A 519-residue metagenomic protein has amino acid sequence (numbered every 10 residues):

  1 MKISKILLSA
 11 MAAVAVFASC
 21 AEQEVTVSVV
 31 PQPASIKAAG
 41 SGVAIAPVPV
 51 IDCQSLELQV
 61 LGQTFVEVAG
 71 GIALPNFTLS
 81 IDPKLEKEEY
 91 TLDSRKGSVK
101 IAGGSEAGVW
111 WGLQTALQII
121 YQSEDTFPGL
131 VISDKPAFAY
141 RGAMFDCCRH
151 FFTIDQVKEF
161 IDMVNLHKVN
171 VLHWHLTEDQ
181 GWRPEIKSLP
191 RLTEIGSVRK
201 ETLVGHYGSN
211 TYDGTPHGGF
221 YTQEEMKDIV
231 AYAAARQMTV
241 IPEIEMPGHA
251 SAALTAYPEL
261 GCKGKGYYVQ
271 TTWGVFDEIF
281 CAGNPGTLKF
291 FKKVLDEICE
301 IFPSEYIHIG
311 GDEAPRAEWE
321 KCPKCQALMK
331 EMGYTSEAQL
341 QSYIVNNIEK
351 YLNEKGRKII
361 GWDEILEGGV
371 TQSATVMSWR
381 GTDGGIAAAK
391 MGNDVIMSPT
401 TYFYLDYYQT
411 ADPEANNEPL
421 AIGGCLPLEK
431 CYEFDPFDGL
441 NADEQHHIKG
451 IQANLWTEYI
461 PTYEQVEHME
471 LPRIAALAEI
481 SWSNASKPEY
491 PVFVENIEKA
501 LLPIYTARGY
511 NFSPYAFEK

Functional and structural regions predicted by a protein language model:
M1-V27: Bacterial Sec-dependent N-terminal signal peptides
C20-P136, R141, N353-L366, V370 (+2 more regions): Acidic, contiguous N-terminal accessory segments
Q23, L85-E278, A282-Y306, N347 (+2 more regions): Feature activates predominantly on carbohydrate-active enzymes
Q54, G103, L176, E243-E245 (+5 more regions): Active-site-proximal beta-strand/loop segments in catalytic clefts of secreted hydrolases
L56-Q59, A107-W110, F151-D155, F220-E224 (+8 more regions): Soluble non-cytosolic domains of exported or imported proteins
F151-T153, D179-E185, P247-A253, H308 (+5 more regions): Flexible loop/turn segments at secondary-structure boundaries
A253-E259, Y268-A374, W379-K390: Active-site neighborhood of glycoside hydrolase catalytic domains
K358-E364, G369-A374, R380-K519: Flexible, acidic glycine-rich loops studded with aromatic residues
